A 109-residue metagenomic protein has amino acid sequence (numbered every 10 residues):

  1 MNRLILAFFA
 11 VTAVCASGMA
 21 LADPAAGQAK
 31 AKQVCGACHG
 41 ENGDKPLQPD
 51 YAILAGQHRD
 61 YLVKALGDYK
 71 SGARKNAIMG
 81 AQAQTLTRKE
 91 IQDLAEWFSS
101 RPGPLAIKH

Functional and structural regions predicted by a protein language model:
M1-F8: Bacterial N-terminal signal peptides that target proteins for export
C15-S17, A22: N-terminal signal peptide c-region/cleavage motif recognized by signal peptidases
A22-N42, Q57, A106: Sequence/structural segment immediately N-terminal to covalent heme-attachment motifs in c-type and related
Q28, G43-S71, G80-Q84: Gly/Gly-Pro-rich "capping" loops immediately C-terminal to redox-active cysteine motifs in periplasmic/lumenal
K30-A37, A52, N76, R88-D93 (+1 more regions): Mobile acidic interaction elements
G36, K64-G67, E96: Generic alpha-helical structural context detector
S71-R74, Q82-H109: C-terminal capping alpha-helices of c-type cytochrome domains
